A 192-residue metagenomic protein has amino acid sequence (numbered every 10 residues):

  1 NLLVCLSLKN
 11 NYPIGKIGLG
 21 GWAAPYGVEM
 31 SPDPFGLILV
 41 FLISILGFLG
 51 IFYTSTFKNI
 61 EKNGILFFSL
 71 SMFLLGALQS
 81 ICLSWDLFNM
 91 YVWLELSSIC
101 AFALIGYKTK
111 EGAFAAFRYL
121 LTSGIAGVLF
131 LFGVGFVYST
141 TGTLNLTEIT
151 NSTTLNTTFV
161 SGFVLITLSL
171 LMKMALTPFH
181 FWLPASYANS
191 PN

Functional and structural regions predicted by a protein language model:
N1-L6, L42-T56, L74-G76, S97-G106 (+2 more regions): Central hydrophobic cores of alpha-helical transmembrane segments in multi-pass inner-membrane proteins across all
N1-S69: Transmembrane helix-loop-helix hairpins at membrane boundaries of multipass inner-membrane proteins
G15-G18, A24, T150, M172-L176: Core, highly hydrophobic multi-pass alpha-helical transmembrane subunits of bioenergetic inner membranes
G21, L66, A115, V164-N192: Short helix-boundary/re-entrant hairpin motifs in multi-pass inner-membrane proteins
M30-F41, L83, L120, F163-L170: Hydrophobic alpha-helical transmembrane segments of multi-pass small-molecule transporters/permeases
F35, W85-L87, S190-N192: Structural motif at transmembrane-helix junctions in multi-pass transporters
F52-N63, F102-E111, F136-S139, L168 (+1 more regions): Helix-loop junctions at the membrane interface of multi-pass solute transporters
L66-F73, A77-S161, L170-M172: Alpha-helical multi-pass transmembrane bundles of energy-transducing inner-membrane proteins
